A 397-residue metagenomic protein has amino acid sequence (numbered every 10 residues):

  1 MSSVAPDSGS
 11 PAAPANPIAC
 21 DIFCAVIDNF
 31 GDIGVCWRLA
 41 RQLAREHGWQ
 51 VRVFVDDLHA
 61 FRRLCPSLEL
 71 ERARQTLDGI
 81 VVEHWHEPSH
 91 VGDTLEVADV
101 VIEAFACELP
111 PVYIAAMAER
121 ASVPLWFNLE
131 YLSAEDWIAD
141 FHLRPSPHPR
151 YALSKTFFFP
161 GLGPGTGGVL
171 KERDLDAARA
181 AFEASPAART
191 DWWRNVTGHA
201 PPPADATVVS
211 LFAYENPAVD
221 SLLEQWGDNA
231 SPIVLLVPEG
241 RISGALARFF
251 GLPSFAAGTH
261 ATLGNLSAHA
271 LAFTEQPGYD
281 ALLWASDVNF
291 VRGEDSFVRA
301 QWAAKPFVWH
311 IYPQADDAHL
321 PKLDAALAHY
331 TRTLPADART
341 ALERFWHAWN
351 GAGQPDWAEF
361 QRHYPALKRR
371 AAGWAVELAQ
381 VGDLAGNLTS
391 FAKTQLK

Functional and structural regions predicted by a protein language model:
F23-A152, G240: Active-site and donor-binding regions of nucleotide-sugar-utilizing enzymes
A25, F30, W37-R41, A98 (+1 more regions): A donor-sugar binding/catalytic signature common to diverse glycosyltransferases and related nucleotide-sugar
Q42, S221-P232: Short hydrophobic signal-anchor/transmembrane segments that target glycosyltransferases and glycosylation machinery
W85-E87, L236, F249-Q301: Donor nucleotide-activated moiety binding/catalytic core segment of transferases that use nucleotide-activated donors
A121-L125, S231, K305: A short helix->loop->beta-strand "cap" motif at the edges of active sites that frequently abuts
E130-D220: A nucleotide-sugar donor-handling region in carbohydrate enzymes
R292-A372: Catalytic binding pocket for nucleotide-activated donors in carbohydrate/polymer assembly enzymes
L378-K397: C-terminal alpha-helical cap of glycosyltransferases
